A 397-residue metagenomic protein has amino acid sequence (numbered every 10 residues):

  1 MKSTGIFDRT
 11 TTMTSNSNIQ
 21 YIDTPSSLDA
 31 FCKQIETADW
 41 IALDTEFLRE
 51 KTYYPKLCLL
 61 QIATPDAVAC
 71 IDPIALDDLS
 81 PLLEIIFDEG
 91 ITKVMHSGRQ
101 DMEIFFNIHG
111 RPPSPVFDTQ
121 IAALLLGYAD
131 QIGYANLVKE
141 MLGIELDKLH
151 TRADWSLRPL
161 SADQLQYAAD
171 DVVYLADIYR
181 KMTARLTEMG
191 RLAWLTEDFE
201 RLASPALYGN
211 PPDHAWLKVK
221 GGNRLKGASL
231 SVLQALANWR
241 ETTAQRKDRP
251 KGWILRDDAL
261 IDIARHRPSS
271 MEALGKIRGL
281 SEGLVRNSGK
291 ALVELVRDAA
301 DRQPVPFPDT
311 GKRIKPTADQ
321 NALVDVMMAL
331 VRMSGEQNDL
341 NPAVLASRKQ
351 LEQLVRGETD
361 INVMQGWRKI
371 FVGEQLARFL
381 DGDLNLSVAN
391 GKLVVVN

Functional and structural regions predicted by a protein language model:
I6-I41, T45: N-terminal accessory regions of nucleic-acid-interacting proteins
Y21, Q61, D66-P81, I85-A176 (+3 more regions): Active-site-proximal helix-loop-helix substrate-binding element of RNase H-like nuclease domains
A38, D88, I277: Acidic-histidine catalytic/liganding microenvironments
A42, K51, L59-I62: Non-catalytic, usually N-terminal nucleic-acid engagement modules in DNA/RNA processing proteins
F47-Y54: Single-stranded nucleic-acid-binding OB-fold domains
A162, M182-N397: Accessory DNA-binding and partner-docking regions appended to nucleic-acid-acting proteins, especially the terminal
